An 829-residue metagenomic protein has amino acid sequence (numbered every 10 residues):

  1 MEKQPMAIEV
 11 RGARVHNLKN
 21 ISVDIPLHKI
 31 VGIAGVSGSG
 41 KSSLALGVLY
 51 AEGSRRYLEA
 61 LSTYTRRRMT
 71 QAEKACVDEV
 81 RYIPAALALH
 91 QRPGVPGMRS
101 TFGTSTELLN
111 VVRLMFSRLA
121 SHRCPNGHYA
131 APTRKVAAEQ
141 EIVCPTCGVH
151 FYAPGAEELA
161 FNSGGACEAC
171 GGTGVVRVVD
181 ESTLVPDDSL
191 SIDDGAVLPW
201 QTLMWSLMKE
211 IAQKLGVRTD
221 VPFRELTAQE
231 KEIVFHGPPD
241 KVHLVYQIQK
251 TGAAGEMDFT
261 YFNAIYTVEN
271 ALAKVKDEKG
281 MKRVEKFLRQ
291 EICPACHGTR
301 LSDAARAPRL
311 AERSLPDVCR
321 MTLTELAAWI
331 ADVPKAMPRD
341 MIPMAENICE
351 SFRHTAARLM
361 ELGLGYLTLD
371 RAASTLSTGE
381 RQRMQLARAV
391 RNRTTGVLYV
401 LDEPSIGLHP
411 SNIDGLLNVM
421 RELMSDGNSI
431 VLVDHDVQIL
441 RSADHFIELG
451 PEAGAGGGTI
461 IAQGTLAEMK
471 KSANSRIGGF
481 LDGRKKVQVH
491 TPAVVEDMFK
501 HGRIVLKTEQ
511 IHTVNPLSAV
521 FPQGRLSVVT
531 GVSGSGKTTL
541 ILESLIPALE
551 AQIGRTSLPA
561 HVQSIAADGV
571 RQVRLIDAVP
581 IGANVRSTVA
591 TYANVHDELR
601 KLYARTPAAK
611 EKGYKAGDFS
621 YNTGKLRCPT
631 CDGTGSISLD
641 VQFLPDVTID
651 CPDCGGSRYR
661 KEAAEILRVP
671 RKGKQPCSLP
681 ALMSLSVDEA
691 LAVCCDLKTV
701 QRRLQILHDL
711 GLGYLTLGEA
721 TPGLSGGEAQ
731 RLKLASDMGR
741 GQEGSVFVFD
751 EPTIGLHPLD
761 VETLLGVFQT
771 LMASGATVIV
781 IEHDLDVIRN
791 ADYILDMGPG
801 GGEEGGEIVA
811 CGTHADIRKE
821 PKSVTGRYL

Functional and structural regions predicted by a protein language model:
M1-L829: Conserved phosphate-binding elements of NTP-dependent enzyme cores
